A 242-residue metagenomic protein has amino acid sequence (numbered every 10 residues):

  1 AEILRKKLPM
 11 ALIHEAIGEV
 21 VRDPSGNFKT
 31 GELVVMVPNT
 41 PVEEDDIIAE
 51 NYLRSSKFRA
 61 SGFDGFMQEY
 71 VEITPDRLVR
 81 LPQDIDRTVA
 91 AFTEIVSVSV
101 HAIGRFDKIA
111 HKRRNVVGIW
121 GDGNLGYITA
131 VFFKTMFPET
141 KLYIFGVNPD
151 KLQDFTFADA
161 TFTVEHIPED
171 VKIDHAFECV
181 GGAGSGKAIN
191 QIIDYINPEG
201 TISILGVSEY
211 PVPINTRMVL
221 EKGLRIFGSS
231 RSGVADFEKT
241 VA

Functional and structural regions predicted by a protein language model:
E2-E43, R80-D84: Glycine-rich beta-strand-centered segment in the early N-terminal region that forms part of a ligand/cofactor-binding
H14, P38-V116: NAD(P)H dinucleotide-binding glycine-rich loop of Rossmann-like/cofactor-binding domains, especially the beta1-alpha1
L33, Q83-H166: Mid-domain Rossmann-like dinucleotide-binding core that forms the NAD(H)/NADP(H) cofactor-binding site
V116, G200-T201, R225: Short glycine-centered segments of the SAM/dcSAM-binding site in methyltransferase folds
P168-A176: A short acidic, Gly/Pro-enriched loop at the edge of an enzyme's catalytic core that lines a small-molecule cofactor
I196-P198: Helix-to-beta-strand junctions that scaffold the AdoMet/dcAdoMet cofactor pocket in Class I SAM-dependent enzymes
E209-A242: C-terminal substrate-binding/catalytic core of Rossmann-like NAD(P)-dependent dehydrogenases/reductases
